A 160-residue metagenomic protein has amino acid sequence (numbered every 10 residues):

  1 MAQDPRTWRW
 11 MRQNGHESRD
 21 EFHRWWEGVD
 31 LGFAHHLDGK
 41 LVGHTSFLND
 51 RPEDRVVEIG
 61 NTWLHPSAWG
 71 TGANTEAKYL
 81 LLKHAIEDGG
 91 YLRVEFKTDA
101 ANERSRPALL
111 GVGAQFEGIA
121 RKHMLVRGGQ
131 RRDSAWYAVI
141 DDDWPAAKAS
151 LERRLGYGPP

Functional and structural regions predicted by a protein language model:
M1-T71, H84-D88, G128-P160: GNAT-family acyltransferases
E17, A101-N102, L125-V126: Short secondary-structure capping/turn micro-motifs that flank functional sites
E58, E76, R93, R104 (+1 more regions): Amphipathic alpha-helical recognition patches that constitute DNA-binding helices
G60, T98-D99: Short His-Asn-centered micro-motif
G70-A85, E103, P107: Conserved acetyl-CoA-binding loop-helix of GNAT-fold acetyltransferases
E87-K97: Conserved GNAT acetyl-CoA-binding A-motif
K97, Q115-Q130: Conserved catalytic-core motifs of GNAT/GCN5-like acyltransferases
N102-G118: Conserved active-site alpha-helix within GNAT-family acetyltransferase domains
